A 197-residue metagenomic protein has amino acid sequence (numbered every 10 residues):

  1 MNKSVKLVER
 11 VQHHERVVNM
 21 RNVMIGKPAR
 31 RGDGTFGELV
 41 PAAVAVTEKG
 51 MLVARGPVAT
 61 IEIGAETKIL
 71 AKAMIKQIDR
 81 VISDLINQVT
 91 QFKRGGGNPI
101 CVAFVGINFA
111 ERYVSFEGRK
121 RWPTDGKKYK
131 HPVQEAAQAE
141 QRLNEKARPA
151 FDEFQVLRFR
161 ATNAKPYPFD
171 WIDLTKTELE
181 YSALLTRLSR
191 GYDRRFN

Functional and structural regions predicted by a protein language model:
M1-L7, R21, N98, F109-N197: C-terminal tail/extension regions appended to the core domain(s) of diverse proteins
K6-V58: Active-site metal-binding core of divalent-cation-utilizing nuclease and nuclease-like domains
K27-A29, Q77, V81, T177 (+1 more regions): Phosphate/oxyanion-binding active-site loops and adjacent basic polyanion-contact surfaces
G34, I61-A71, L85: Conserved catalytic cores of phosphodiester-cleaving nucleases, focusing on short active-site segments
G64, C101-V105: Structural beta-sheet core signal
K68-R80: Surface-exposed cleft-lining segments at the edges of enzyme active sites
L70-K72, I107-R112: Short, catalytically relevant binding-site loops at active-site mouths
I78-G95: Short, charged, amphipathic alpha-helix that recurs within catalytic cores of restriction-modification and other
